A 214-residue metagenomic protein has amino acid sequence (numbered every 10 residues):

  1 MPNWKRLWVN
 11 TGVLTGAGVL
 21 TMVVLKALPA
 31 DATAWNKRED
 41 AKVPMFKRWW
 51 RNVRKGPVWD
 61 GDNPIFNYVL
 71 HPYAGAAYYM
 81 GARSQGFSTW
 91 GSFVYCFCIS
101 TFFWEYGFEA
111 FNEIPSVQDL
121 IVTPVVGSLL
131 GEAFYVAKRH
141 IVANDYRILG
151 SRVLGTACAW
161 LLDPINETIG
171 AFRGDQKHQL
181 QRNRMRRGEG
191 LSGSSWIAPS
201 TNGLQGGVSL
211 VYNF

Functional and structural regions predicted by a protein language model:
M1-K5, P44-G56, G131-F214: Replace "edges of transmembrane helices
P2-W8, A17-N67, S84, T89 (+2 more regions): Transmembrane beta-barrel domains of Gram-negative outer membranes and organellar outer membranes
N3-D31, P64-E109, L120-K138, W160-T168: Hydrophobic alpha-helical membrane-anchor/signal-helix detector
T33-N36, F93, A143-D145: Short acidic alpha-helical/loop segments enriched in Asp/Glu that coordinate divalent cations
E113-I114, Q118-D119, A143: Outer-membrane beta-barrel translocator/channel fold
